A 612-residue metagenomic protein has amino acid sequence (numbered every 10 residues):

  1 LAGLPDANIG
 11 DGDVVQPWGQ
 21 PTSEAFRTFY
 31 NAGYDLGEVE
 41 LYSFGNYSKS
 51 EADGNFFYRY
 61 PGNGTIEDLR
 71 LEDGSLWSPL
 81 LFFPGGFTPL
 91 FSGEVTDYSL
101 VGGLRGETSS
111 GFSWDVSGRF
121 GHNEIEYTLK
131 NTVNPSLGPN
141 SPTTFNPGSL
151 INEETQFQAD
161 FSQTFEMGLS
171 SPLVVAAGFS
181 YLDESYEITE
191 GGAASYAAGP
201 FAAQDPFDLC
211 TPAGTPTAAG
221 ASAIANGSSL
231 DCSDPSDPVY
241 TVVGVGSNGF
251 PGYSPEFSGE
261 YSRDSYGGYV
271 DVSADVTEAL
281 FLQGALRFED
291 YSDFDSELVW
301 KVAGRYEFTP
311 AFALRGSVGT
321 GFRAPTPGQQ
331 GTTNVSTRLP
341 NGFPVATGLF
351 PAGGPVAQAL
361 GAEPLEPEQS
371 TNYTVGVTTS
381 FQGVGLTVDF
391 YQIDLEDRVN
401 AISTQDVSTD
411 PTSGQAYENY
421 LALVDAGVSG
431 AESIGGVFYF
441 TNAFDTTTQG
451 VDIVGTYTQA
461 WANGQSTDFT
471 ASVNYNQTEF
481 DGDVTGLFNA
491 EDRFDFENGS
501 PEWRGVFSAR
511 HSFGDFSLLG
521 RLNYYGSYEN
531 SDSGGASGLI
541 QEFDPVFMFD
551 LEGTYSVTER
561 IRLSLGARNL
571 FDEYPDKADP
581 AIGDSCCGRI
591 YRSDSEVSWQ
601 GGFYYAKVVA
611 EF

Functional and structural regions predicted by a protein language model:
L1-G85, P89-E107, E552, S556: Transmembrane beta-barrel wall of Gram-negative outer-membrane proteins
A25, Y253-D264, A311, G321-D389 (+8 more regions): Outer-membrane beta-barrel signature, preferentially recognizing the C-terminal barrel domain of Gram-negative
L36, Y47-D53, T108, F120-E126 (+14 more regions): Transmembrane beta-strands of outer-membrane beta-barrel pores
E38-L41, G111-W114, L169, L173 (+7 more regions): Repeated loop/turn-to-beta-strand initiation elements of outer-membrane beta-barrel proteins
L81, F87-L100, S109, F120 (+2 more regions): Outer-membrane beta-barrel transmembrane domain signature of Gram-negative proteins, especially the mid-to-C-terminal
H122-E126, N131, D183-I188, G192 (+6 more regions): Surface-exposed extracellular loop regions of Gram-negative outer-membrane beta-barrel proteins, predominantly
A177, Y391-S533: Gram-negative outer-membrane beta-barrel transporters
L395-E396, Q477, N523-S533, T554-F612: C-terminal beta-signal and adjacent terminal beta-strands/loops of Gram-negative outer-membrane beta-barrel proteins
